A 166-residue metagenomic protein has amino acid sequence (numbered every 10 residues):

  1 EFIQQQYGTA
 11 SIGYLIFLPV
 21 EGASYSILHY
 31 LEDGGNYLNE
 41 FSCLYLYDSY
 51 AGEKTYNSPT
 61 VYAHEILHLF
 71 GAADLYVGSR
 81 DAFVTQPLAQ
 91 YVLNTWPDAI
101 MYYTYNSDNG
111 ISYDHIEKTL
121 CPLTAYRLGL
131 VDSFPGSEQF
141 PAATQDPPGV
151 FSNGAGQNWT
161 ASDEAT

Functional and structural regions predicted by a protein language model:
E1-S79: Active-site-proximal segment of zinc-dependent metalloprotease catalytic domains
L18-P19, Y47, Y103-N106, A143: Structured loops at beta-to-helix junctions and adjacent beta-edge loops in soluble globular domains
Y25-S26, D108-E117, Q145-S152: Short, solvent-exposed loop/turn elements at domain surfaces
L31-G34, V131-S133, G154: Low-complexity, intrinsically disordered/propeptide-like segments
D33-Y37, Y91-N94, T160: Short, conserved catalytic or adaptor-binding loops enriched in Gly and charged residues
L38-L46, Y76, R80-Y91, P147-A155: Short, surface-exposed beta-strand/loop patches at domain edges that form aromatic-rich interfacial subsites
T55, L75-P141: Replace "(M1/M4/M9/M12/WLM)" with "(e.g., M1/M4/M8/M9/M12/M26/WLM)" and add "not limited to" to clarify scope
Q139-T166: Extracellular glycan-recognition surfaces and repeat-rich motifs
